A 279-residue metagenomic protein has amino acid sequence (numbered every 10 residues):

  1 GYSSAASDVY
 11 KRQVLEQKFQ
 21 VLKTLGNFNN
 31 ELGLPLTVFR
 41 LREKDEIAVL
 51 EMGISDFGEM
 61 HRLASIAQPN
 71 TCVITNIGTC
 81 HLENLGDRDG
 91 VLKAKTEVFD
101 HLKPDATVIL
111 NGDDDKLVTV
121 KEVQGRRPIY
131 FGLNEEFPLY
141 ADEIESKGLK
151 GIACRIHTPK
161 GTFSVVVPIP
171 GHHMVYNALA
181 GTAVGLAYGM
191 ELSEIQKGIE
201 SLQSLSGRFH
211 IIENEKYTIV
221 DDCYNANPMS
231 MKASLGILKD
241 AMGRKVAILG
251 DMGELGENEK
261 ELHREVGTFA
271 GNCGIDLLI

Functional and structural regions predicted by a protein language model:
G1-A6, Y10: Single conserved hydrophobic/aromatic residue that forms the stacking wall/gate of nucleotide- or nucleobase-binding
K11, L15, T37-V38, A178-Y188 (+2 more regions): Buried hydrophobic packing segments
F19-G33, M52, N76: Short beta-strand-centered segment that lines the nucleotide-binding/catalytic pocket of NTP-utilizing
N27-E31, C80-N84, A226-N227, G253-E257: Short, small-residue-enriched loops and turns at beta-alpha junctions that line or gate enzyme active sites
E46-F57, I219-N225: Switch II (G3) loop of P-loop NTPases
A64, T71: Glycine-rich phosphate-binding loops of nucleotide-dependent enzymes
V73-I219, G243, T268-G271, I275-L277: Acidic, Mg2+-coordinating active-site environments of NTP-dependent enzymes
L205-G207, C223, N227-I279: Active-site beta-alpha connecting loops in nucleotide-dependent enzymes
